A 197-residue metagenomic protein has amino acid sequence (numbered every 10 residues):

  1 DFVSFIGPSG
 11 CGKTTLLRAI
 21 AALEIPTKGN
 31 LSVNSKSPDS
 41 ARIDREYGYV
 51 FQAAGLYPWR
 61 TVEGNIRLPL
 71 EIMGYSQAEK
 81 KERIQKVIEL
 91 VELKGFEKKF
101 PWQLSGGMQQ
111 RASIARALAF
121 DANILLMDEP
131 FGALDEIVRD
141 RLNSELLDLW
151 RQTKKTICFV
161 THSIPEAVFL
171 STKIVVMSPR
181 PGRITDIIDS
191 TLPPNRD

Functional and structural regions predicted by a protein language model:
I6-P8: The feature captures the beta-strand-to-loop junction immediately N-terminal to the Walker
A21: Helix-to-loop junction immediately C-terminal to a conserved catalytic motif
G29-D39: Conserved ABC transporter NBD signature motif
R60-R67: Short coil-to-helix segment of the ABC ATPase nucleotide-binding domain corresponding to the Q-loop/switch region
E71, A78-F96, D148: Conserved ABC ATPase "signature" region
K99-W102, F120, L126: Conserved signature/switch motifs of ABC ATPase nucleotide-binding domains
I114: Hydrophobic anchor residue at the start of the ABC signature
